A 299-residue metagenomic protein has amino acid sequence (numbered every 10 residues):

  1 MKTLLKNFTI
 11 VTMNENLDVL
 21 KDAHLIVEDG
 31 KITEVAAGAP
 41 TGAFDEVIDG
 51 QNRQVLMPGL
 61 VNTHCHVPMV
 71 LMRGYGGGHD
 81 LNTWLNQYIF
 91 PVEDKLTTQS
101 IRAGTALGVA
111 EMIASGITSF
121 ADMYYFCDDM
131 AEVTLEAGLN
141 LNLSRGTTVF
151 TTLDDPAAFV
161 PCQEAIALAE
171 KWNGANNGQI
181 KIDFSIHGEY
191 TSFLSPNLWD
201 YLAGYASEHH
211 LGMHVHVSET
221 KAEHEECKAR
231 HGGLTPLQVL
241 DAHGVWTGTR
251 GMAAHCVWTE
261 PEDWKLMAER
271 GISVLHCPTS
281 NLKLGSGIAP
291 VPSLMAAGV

Functional and structural regions predicted by a protein language model:
M1-A43, V55: N-terminal metal-binding scaffold of metallo-dependent hydrolase/deaminase domains
T3-K6, T41-W84, A106-A114: Replace "His-x-His-based motif
F8, L25, G30, R53 (+8 more regions): Divalent metal-coordination and catalytic microenvironments
R73-L139, C162-A175: Alpha-helical scaffold segments that flank or form the walls of functional sites
A110, E132, D200, Q238 (+2 more regions): Alpha-helical segments flanking ligand/cofactor-binding loops in enzyme cores
D129-V257: Metal-coordinating catalytic core of metallo-dependent amide/deamination hydrolases
V245-V299: Active-site-adjacent C-terminal substructures of enzyme catalytic domains
